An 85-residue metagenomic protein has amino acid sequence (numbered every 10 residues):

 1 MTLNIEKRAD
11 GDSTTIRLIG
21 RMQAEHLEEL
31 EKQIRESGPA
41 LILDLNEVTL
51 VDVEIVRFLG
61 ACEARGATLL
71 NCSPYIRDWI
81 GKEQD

Functional and structural regions predicted by a protein language model:
M1-T14: Short beta-strand/loop segment at the start of cytosolic alpha/beta domains
L18-D85: Amphipathic alpha-helical interaction surfaces in cytosolic regulatory modules
